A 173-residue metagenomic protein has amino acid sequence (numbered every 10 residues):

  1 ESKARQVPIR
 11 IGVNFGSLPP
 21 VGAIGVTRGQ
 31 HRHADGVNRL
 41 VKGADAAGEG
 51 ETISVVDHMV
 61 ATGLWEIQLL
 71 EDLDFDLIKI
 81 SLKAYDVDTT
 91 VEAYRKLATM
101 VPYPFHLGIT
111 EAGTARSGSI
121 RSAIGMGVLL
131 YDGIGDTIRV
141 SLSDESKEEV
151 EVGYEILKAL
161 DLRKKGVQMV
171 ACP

Functional and structural regions predicted by a protein language model:
P8-F15, H106-L107, R163: Non-cysteine beta-strand/loop elements that form the S-adenosyl-L-methionine
G16-P20: Conserved radical SAM core fold
G25-P173: Catalytic alpha/beta core domains of metabolic enzymes, predominantly
